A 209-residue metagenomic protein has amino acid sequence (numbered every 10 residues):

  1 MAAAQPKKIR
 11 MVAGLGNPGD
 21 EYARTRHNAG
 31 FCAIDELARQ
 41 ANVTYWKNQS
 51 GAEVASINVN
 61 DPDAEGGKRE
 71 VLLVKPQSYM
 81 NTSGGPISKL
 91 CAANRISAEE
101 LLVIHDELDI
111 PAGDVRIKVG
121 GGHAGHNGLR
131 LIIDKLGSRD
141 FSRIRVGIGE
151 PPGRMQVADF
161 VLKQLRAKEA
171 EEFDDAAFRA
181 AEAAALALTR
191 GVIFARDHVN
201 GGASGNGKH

Functional and structural regions predicted by a protein language model:
M1-G120, L129-R145, P151-Q156, E171-H209: Nucleotide and nucleotide-moiety/phosphate-recognizing core
R116-G122, V161-L165: Short glycine-enriched, charge-decorated loop/helix-capping segments at active-site entrances that position
